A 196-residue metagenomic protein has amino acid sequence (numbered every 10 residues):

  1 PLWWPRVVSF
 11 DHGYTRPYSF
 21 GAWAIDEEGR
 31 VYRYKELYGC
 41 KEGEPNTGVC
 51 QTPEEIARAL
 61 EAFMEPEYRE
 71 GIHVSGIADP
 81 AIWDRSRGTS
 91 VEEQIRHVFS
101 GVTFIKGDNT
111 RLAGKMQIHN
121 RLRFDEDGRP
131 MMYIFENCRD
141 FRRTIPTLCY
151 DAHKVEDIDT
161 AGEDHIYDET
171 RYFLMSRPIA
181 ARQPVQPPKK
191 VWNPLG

Functional and structural regions predicted by a protein language model:
P1-H12: ATPase catalytic-site recognition across NTP-hydrolyzing enzymes
F10-F20: Active-site beta-strand/loop microenvironment that shapes enzyme catalytic pockets
Y14, I25-E27, L174, P178: Hydrophobic/aromatic-lined pockets within catalytic cores
R16, V91, H165-E169: Catalytic-loop motifs flanking and including active-site residues across diverse enzymes
Y18-A24, R171: Short beta-strand scaffold segments in enzyme catalytic cores
E27-D159, P178-V185, K189-G196: Mg2+-dependent endonuclease catalytic cores in nucleic-acid-processing enzymes, primarily RNase H-like
T160-R182: Acidic, Mg2+-coordinating catalytic module of metal-dependent nucleases/exonucleases that use a two-metal-ion mechanism
